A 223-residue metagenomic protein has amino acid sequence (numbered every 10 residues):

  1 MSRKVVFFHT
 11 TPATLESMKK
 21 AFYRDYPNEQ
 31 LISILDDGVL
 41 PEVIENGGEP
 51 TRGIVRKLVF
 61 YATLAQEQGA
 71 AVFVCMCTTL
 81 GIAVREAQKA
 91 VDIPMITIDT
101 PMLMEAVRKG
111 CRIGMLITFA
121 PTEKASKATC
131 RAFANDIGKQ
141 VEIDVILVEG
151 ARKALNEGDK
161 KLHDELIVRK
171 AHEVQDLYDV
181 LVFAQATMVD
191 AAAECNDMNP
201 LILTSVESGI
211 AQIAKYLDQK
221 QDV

Functional and structural regions predicted by a protein language model:
M1-V223: Non-catalytic structural scaffold of enzyme domains
